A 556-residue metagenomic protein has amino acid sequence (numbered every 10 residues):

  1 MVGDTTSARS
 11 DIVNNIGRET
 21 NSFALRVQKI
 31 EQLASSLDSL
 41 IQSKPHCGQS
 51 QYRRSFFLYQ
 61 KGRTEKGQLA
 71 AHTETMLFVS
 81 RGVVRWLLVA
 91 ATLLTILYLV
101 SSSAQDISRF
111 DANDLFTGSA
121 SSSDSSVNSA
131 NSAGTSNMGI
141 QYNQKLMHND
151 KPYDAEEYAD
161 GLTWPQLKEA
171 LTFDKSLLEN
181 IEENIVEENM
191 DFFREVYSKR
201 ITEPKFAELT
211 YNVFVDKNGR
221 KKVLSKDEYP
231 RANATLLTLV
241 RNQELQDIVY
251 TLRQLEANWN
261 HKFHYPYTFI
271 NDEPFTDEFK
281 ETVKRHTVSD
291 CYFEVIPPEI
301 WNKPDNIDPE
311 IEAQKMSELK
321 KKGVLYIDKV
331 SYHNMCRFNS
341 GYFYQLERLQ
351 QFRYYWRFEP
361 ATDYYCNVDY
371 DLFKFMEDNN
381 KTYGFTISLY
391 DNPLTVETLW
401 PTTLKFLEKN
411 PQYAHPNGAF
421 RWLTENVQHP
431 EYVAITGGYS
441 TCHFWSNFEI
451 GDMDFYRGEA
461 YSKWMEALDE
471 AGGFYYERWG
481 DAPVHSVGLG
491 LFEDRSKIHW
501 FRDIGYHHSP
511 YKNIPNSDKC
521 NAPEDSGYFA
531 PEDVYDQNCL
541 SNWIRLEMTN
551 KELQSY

Functional and structural regions predicted by a protein language model:
S7, F23-I30, S36-I41, Y52-R253 (+3 more regions): Juxtamembrane luminal stem/stalk of type II transmembrane Golgi/ER carbohydrate-processing enzymes
A234, N260-P266, C291: Short loop->beta transition adjacent to catalytic acidic/histidine clusters or analogous donor-positioning motifs
P266-E273: Short internal beta-strands
R285-Q351: Active-site-proximal specificity loops/subdomain of glycosyltransferases
G323-V324, D328-C336, T362-E470, R478 (+2 more regions): Conserved catalytic core of nucleotide-sugar-dependent glycosyltransferases
Q351-Y365: Short beta-strand-to-loop acidic/aromatic patch adjacent to the donor-nucleotide binding site
C442-F444, F455, Y461-Y556: C-terminal catalytic/acceptor-binding lobe
